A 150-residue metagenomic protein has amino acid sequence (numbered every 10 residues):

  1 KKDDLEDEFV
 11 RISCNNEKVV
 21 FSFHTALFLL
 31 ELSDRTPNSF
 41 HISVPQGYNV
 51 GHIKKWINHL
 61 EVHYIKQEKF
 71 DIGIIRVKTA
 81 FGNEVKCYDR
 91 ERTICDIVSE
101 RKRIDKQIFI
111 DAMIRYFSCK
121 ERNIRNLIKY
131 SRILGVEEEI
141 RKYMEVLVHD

Functional and structural regions predicted by a protein language model:
K1-D150: Nucleic-acid-binding surface
